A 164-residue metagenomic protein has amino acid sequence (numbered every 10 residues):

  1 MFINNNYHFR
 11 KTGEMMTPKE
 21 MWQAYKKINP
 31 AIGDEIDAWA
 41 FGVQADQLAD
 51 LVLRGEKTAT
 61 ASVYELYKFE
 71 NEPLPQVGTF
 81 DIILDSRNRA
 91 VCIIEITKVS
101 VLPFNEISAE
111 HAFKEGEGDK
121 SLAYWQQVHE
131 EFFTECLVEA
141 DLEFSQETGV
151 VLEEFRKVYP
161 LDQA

Functional and structural regions predicted by a protein language model:
F2-I93, L102-A164: Mixed-charge, low-complexity intrinsically disordered regions
